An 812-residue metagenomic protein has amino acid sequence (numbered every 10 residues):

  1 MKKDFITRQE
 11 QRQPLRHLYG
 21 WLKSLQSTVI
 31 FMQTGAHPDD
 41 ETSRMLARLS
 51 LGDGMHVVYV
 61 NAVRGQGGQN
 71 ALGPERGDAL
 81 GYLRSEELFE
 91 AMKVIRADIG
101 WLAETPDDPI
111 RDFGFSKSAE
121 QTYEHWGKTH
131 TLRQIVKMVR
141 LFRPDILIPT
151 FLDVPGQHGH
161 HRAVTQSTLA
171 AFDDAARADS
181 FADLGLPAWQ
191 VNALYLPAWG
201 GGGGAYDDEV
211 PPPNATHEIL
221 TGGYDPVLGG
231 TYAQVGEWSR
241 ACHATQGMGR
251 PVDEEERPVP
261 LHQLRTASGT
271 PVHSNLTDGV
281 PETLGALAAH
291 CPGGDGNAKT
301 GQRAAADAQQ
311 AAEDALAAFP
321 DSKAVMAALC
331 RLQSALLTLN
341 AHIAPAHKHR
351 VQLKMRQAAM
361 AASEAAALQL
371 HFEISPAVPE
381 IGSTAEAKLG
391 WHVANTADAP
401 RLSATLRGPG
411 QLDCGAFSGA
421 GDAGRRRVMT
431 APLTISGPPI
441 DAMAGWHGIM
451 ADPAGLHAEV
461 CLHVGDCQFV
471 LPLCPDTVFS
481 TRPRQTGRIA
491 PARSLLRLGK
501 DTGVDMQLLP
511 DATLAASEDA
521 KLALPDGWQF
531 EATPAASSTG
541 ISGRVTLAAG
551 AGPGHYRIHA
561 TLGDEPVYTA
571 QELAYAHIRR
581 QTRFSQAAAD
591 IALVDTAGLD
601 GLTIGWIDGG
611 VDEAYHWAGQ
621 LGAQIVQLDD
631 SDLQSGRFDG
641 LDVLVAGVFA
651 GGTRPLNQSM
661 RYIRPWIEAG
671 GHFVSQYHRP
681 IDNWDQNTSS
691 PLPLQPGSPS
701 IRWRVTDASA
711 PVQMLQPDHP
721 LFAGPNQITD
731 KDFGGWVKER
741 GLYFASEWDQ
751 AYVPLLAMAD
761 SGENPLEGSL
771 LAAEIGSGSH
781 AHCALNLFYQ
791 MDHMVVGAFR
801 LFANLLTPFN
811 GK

Functional and structural regions predicted by a protein language model:
K2-E10, H17, D174-Q369: The feature marks non-catalytic terminal segments
K2-F181, Y195, G200-G201: Active-site beta-strand->loop->alpha-helix modules in alpha/beta enzyme cores, enriched in Gly/His/Asp(Glu)
L339-I381, C474-M506: Low-complexity, acidic Ser/Thr/Pro/Gly-rich terminal tails and inter-domain linkers that flank the onset of structured
A420-C474, T546-R557: Eukaryote-biased detector of low-complexity, proline/serine/threonine-rich segments and adjacent exposed loops
D466-L496, P566-D595: Short beta-strand elements
E565-A646, Y789, T807-N810: Aromatic-Pro/Gly-enriched surface loop or interdomain linker that acts as a lid/target-recognition segment
F649-D732: A glycine-rich, often tryptophan-bearing local segment used as a flexible ligand/cofactor-contacting loop or short
I701-M794: Catalytic beta-strand/loop cores that center a nucleophilic Ser/Cys/Thr and support acyl-enzyme chemistry
